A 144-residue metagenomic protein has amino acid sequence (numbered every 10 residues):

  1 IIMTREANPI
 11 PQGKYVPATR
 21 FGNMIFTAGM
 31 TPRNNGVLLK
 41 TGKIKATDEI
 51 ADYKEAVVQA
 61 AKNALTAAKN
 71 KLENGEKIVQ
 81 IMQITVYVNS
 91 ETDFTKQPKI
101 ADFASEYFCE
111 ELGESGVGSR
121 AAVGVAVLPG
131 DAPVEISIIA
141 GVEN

Functional and structural regions predicted by a protein language model:
I1-M82, S90-N144: N-terminal presequence-like segments and the immediate start of the first folded domain
Y87: Phosphate/pyrophosphate-binding betaalpha-module
